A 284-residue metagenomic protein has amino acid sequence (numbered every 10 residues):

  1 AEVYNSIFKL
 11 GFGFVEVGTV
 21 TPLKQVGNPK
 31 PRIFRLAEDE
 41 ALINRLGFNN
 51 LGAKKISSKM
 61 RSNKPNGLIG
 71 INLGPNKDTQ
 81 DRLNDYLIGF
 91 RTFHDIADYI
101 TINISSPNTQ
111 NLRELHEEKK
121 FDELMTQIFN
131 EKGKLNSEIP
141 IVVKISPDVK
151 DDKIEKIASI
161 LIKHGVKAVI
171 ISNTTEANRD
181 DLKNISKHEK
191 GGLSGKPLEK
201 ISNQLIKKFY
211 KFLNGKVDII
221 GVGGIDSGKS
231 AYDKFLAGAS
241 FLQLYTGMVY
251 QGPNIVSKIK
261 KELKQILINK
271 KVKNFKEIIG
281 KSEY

Functional and structural regions predicted by a protein language model:
A1-K9, L87, V149-K163, Y210-G215 (+1 more regions): Catalytic cores of alpha/beta
G13-Q25, I104-S106, K167-A177, G224-I225 (+1 more regions): Glycine-rich phosphate-binding active-site loops on the catalytic face of alpha/beta enzymes
G18, P22-L68: A gly/proline- and charged-residue-enriched helix-loop-helix capping module
T19-K30, L42-N44, D98-E118, E176-D180 (+2 more regions): Glycine-rich, proline-tolerant flexible connector loops at the mouths of alpha/beta enzymes
K24-E40, N178-S194, G247-V272: C-terminal helical cap(s) of enzyme catalytic domains, especially alpha/beta-barrels
P65-L73, K134-P147, K211-G221: Short beta-strand/loop segments at the ligand-binding rim of alpha/beta enzyme cores
P75-L87, E114, K120, V142-K163: Active-site glycine- and acidic-residue-rich loops that bind and position anionic ligands or nucleotide-like cofactors
P107-K120, I154, A158-G215: Glycine/Thr-rich beta-alpha phosphate-binding loop at enzyme active sites
